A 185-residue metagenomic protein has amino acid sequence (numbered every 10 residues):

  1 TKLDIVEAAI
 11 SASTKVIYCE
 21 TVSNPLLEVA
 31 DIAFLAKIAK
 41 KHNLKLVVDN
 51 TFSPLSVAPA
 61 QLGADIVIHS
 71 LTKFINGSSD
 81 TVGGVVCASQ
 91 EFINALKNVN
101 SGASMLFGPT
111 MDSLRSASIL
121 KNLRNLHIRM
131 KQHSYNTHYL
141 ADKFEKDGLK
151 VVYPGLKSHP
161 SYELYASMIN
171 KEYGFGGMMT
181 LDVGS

Functional and structural regions predicted by a protein language model:
T1-V152: Conserved PLP-enzyme active-site core in the AAT-like
H138-S185: Conserved small-domain helix->loop->beta segment predominantly found in fold-type I
